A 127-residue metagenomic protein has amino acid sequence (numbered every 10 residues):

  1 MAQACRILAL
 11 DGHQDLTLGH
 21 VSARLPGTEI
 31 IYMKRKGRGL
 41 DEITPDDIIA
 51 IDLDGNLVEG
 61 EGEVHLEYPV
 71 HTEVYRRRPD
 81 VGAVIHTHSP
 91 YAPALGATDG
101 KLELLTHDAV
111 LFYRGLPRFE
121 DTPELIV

Functional and structural regions predicted by a protein language model:
M1-V127: Glycine-rich flexible loops
